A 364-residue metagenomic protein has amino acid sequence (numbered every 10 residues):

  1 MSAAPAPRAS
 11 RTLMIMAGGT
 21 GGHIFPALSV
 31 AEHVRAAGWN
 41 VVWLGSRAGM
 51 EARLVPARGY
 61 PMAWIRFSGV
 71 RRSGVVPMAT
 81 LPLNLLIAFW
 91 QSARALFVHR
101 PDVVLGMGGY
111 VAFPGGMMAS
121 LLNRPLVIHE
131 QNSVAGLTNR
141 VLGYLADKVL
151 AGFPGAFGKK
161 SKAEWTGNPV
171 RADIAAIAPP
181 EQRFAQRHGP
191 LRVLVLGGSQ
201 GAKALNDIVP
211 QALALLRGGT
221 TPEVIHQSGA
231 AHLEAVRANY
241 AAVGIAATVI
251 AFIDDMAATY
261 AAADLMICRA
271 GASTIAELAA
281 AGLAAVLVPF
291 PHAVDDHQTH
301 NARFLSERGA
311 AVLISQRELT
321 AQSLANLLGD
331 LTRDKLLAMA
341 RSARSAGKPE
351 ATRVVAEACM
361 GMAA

Functional and structural regions predicted by a protein language model:
S10-G18, R35-I87, A230-H232, S315-R317: Conserved nucleotide-sugar phosphate-binding/catalytic loop shared by glycosyltransferases and other
H23-V34: Short amphipathic alpha-helix
N40, M50, P61, S120-P180: Active-site-proximal region of nucleotide-activated glycan assembly enzymes, centered on histidine/acidic-rich loops
G49, L54, R58, P179-M266 (+3 more regions): Donor-nucleotide binding loops and adjacent catalytic segments primarily of GT-B fold Leloir glycosyltransferases
G74-V103, L121: An amphipathic, basic-hydrophobic alpha-helix
P101-V103, A261-I275, L283-A284: Acidic donor-binding loop of glycosyltransferase active sites
K335-P349: A short, well-ordered alpha-helix in the C-terminal region of glycosyltransferases
P349-A364: C-terminal alpha-helical cap of glycosyltransferases
